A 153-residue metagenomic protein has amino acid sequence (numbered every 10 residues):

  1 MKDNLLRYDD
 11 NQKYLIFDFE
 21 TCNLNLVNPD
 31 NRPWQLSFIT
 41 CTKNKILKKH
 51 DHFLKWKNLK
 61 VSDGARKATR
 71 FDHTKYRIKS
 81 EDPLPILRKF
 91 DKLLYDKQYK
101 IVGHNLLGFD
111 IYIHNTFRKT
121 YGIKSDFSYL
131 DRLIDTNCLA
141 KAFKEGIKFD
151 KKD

Functional and structural regions predicted by a protein language model:
K2-T120, F127, F149: Conserved non-catalytic scaffold segment of RNase H-like nuclease domains
S125-D131: Short hydrophobic/aromatic-enriched beta-strand-loop microsegments
L133-D153: Short alpha-helix plus adjacent loop in nuclease-associated cores
